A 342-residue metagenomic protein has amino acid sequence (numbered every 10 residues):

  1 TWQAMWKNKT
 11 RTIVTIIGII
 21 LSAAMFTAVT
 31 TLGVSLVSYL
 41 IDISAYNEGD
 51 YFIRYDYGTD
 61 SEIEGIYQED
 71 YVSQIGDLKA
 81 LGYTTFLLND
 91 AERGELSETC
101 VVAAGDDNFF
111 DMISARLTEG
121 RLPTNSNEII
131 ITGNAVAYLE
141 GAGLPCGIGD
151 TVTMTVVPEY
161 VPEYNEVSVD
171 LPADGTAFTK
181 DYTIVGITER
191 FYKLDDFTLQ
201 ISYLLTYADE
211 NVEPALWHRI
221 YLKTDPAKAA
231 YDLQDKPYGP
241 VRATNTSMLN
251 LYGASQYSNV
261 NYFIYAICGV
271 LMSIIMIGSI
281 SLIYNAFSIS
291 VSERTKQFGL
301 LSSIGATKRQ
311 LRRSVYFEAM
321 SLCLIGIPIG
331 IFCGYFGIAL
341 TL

Functional and structural regions predicted by a protein language model:
T1, M5, A24, A28 (+5 more regions): Juxtamembrane interface helices immediately C-terminal to a transmembrane segment
T1-T27, Y316: N-terminal Sec/SRP start-transfer signal
N8, G278-L322: Interfacial "coupling" helices/loops that link adjacent transmembrane helices in transporter permeases
I16-I20, M276, Y316, M320 (+2 more regions): Residue-level signature of the transmembrane alpha-helical core of multi-pass small-molecule transporters
L21-A28, L32, I275-S279, I283 (+2 more regions): Hydrophobic alpha-helical membrane-associated segments
V34, N285-F287, M320-L342: Small-residue-rich transmembrane alpha-helices
V34, S38-S255: Basic-flanked hydrophobic alpha-helices used for secretion and membrane insertion
S258-I275: N-terminal membrane-entry
